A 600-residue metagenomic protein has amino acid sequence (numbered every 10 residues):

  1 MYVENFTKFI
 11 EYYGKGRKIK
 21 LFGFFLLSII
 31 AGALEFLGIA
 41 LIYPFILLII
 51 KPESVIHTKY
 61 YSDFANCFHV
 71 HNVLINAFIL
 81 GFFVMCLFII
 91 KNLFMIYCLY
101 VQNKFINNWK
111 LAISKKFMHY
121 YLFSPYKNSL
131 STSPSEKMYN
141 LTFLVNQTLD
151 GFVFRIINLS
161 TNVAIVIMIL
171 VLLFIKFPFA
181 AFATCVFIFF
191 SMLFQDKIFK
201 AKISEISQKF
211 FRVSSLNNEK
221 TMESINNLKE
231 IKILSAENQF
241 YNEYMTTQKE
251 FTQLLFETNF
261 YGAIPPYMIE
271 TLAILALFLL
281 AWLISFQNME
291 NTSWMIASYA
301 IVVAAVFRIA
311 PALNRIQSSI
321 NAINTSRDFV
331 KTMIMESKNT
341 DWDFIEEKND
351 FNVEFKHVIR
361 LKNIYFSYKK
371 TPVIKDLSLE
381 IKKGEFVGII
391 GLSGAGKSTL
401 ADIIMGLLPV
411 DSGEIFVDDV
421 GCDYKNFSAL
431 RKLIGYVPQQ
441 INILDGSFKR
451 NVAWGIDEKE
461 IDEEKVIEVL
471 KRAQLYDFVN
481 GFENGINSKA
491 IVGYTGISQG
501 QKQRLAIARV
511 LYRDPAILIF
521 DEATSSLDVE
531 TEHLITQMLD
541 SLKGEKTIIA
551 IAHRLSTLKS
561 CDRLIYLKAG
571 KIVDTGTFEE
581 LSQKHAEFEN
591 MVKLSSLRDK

Functional and structural regions predicted by a protein language model:
G14-K18, Y126-K127, F143-I156, E205-E219 (+4 more regions): An intracellular "coupling" helix at the cytosolic face of ABC transporter transmembrane type-1 domains
F24-I30, N158-Q208, L279-W294: Transmembrane helices of ABC transporter permease
F24-I90, F174-F187, M289-I296: Transmembrane helix-loop-helix hairpins at lipid-water interfaces of multipass membrane proteins, especially the type-1
K229-A236, F260-I264, F307-E336, E346: Cytosolic ends of transmembrane helices, especially the final helix of ABC transmembrane type-1 domains
M405: Helix-to-loop junction immediately C-terminal to a conserved catalytic motif
F416, Y424, K449-V492, T536-Q537 (+1 more regions): ABC ATPase nucleotide-binding domain helical subdomain, centered on the C-loop/LSGGQ "ABC signature"
Q537, R554, K559-K600: C-terminal portion of ABC ATPase nucleotide-binding domains
